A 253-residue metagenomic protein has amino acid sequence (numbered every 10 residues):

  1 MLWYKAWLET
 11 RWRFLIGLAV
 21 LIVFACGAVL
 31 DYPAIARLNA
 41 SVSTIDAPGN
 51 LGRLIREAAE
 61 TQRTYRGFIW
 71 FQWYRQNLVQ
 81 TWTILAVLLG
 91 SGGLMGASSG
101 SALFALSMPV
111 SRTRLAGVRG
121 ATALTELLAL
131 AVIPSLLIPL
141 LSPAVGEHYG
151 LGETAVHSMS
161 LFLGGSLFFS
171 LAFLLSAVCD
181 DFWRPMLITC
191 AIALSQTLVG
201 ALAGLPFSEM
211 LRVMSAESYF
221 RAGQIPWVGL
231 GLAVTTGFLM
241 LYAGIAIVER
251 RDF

Functional and structural regions predicted by a protein language model:
M1-L21: Aromatic- and glycine-rich beta-strand/loop motifs that create alpha-glucan
E9-T10, G27-Q72, V178, P185-F253: Terminal transmembrane helical anchor/hairpin motif
T10-G17, T81, A86, G96-A97 (+1 more regions): Selective transmembrane-helix segments that form parts of the transport pathway or gating/packing helices in multipass
I22, C26, Q72, G117-C179 (+1 more regions): Secretory targeting signals
W70-A97, C190: Long, hydrophobic alpha-helical segments
V79-T83, L130, S160-G164, T236-G237: Alpha-helical transmembrane segments of multi-pass membrane transport proteins
A86-G90, G100-S101, L137, S170-L171 (+2 more regions): Hydrophobic/aromatic residues in alpha-helical transmembrane segments
F104-R112: Short helix-to-coil transition segments within interhelical loops that connect adjacent transmembrane helices
